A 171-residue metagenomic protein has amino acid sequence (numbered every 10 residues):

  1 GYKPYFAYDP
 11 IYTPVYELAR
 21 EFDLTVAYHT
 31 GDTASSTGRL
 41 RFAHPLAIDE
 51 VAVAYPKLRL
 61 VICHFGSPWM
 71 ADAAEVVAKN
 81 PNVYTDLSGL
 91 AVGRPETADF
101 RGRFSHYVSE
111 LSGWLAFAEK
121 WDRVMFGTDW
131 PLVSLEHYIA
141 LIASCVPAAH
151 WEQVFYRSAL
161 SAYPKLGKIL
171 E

Functional and structural regions predicted by a protein language model:
G1-Y5: Substrate-binding cleft of extracellular glycoside hydrolase catalytic domains
F6-M125: Catalytic pocket-lining loop regions of alpha/beta-barrel enzymes, especially the amidohydrolase/enolase/GH5 lineages
F65-P68, W130, V154: Short beta->alpha linker loops
L90-V92, W130-V133: Short Gly/Pro-enriched loop/turn and capping motifs at secondary-structure junctions
F117-M125, L132-E171: Mid-to-C-terminal alpha-helical segments outside catalytic/metal-binding sites
